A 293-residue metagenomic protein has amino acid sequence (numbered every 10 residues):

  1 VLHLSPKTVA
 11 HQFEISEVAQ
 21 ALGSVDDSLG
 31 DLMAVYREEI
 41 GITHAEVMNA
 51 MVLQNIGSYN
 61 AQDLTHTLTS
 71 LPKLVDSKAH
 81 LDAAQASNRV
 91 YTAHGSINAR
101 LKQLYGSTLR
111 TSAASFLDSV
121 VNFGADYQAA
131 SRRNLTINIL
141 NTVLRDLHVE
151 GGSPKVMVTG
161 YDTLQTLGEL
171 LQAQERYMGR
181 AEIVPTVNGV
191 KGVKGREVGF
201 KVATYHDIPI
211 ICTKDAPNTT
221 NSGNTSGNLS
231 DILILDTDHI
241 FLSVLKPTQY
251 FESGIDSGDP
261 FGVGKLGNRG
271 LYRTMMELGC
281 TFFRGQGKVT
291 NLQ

Functional and structural regions predicted by a protein language model:
V1-Q293: Flexible, glycine/threonine- and acidic-rich loop/arm segments that mediate assembly and lattice contacts in viral
